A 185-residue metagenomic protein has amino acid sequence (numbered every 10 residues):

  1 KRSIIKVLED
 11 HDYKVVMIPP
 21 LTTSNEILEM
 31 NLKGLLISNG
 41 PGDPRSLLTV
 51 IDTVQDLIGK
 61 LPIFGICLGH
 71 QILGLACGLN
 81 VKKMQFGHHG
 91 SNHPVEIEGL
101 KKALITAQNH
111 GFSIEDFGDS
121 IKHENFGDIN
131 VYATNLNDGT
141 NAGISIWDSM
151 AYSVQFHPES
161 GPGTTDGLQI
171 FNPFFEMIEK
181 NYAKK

Functional and structural regions predicted by a protein language model:
R2-M17: Short helix-loop-beta junction
S24-N31: Short amphipathic alpha-helix with an adjacent loop that forms part of the alpha/beta core around
K33-G34, S38-D116, A151, T164-N181: Cysteine-nucleophile active-site neighborhood
K102-D148, Y182: Catalytic beta-strand/loop cores that center a nucleophilic Ser/Cys/Thr and support acyl-enzyme chemistry
M150-F156: Short FAD-binding loop at a beta-strand-to-alpha-helix junction that anchors the flavin cofactor in diverse
P158-S160: Phosphate-binding/catalytic loops
